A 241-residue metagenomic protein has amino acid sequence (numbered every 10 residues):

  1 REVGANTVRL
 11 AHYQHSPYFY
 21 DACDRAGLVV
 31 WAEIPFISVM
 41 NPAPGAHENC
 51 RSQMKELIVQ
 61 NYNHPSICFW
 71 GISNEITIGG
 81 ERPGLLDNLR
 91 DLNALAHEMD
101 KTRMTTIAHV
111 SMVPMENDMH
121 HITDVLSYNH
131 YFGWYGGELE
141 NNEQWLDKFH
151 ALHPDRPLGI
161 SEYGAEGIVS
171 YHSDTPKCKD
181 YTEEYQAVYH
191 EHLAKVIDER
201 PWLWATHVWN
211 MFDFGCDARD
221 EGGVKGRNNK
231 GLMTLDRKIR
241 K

Functional and structural regions predicted by a protein language model:
R1-K241: Extended substrate-binding grooves/exosites of carbohydrate-active enzymes
